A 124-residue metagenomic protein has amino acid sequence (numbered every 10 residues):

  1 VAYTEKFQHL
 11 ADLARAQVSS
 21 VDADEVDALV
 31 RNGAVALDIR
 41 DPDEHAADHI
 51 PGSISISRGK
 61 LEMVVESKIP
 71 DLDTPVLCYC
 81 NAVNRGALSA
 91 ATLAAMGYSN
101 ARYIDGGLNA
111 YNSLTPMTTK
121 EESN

Functional and structural regions predicted by a protein language model:
V1-V35, P42-P75, N81-N124: Rhodanese-like catalytic fold shared by cysteine-dependent sulfurtransferases and DSP/PTP-type phosphatases
